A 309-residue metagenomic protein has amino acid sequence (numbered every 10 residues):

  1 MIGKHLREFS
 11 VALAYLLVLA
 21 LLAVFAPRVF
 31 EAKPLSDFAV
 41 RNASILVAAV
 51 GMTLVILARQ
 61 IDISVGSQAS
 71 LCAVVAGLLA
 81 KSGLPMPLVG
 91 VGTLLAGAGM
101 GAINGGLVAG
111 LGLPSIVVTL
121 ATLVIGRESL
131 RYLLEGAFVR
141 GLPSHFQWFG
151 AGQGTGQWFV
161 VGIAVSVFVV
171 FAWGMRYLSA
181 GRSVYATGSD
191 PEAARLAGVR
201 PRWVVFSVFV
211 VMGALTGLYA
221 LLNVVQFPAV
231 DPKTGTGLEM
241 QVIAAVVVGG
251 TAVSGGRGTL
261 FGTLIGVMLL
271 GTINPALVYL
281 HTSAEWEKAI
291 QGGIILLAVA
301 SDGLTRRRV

Functional and structural regions predicted by a protein language model:
M1-A20, V24, G51, V169 (+2 more regions): Cytosolic-side transmembrane-helix boundaries in multi-pass membrane proteins
M1-G3, I61, A98-R140, V165-S166 (+3 more regions): Short loop segments and helix-boundary regions at transmembrane helix junctions of multi-pass inner-membrane proteins
E8-L13, F38, L46, S67-L71 (+7 more regions): Hydrophobic alpha-helical transmembrane segments
A14-E31, A58, L130-E135, F171-S179: Structural signal for alpha-helical transmembrane segments and their membrane-water exit/capping regions in multi-pass
L17-P85, G106-L113, A244-V246, G250-L260 (+3 more regions): Single transmembrane alpha-helix segments in multi-pass membrane proteins
P85-T93, G99-N104, V108, G154-V230: Helix-loop-helix "hairpin" substructures at the membrane interface of multi-pass membrane proteins
L111, S115-A180, V204-S207, Q226-G235 (+1 more regions): Transmembrane helix-bundle core of multi-pass membrane transporters and related energy-transducing complexes
T216, Q226-G292: Transmembrane alpha-helical segments in multi-pass inner-membrane proteins
